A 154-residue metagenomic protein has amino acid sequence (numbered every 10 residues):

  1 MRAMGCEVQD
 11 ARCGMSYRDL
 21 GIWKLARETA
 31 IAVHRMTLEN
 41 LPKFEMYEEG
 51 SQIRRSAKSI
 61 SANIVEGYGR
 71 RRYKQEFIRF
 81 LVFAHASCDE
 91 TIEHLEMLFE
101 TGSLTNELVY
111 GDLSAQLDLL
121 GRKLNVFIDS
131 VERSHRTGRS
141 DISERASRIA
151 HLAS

Functional and structural regions predicted by a protein language model:
M1-S154: Amphipathic alpha-helical assembly/interaction segments
